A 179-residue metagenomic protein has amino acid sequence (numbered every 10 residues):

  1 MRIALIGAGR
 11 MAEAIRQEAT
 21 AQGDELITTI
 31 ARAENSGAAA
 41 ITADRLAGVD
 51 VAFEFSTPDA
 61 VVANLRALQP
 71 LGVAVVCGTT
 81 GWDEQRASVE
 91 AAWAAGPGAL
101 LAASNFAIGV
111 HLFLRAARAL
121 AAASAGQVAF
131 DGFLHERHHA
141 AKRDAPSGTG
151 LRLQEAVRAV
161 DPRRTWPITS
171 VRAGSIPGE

Functional and structural regions predicted by a protein language model:
R2, R10-L46, V128-E179: C-terminal substrate-binding/catalytic lobe of Rossmann-fold NAD(P)-dependent oxidoreductases
R2, V76, L100-A107, L134-A140: Short glycine-rich or small-residue beta-strand-to-loop segments that form or flank ligand, phosphate, metal/Fe-S
D24, V73, G98: Short glycine/serine/threonine/alanine-rich loop segments
A43-V51, F55-T79, A87-A92: Rossmann-fold NAD(P) dinucleotide-binding segment
R66, P70, T79-A103, I108-A122: Rossmann-fold NAD(P)-binding glycine/threonine-rich loop
A119, A123-D131: A charged, well-structured terminal subsegment
